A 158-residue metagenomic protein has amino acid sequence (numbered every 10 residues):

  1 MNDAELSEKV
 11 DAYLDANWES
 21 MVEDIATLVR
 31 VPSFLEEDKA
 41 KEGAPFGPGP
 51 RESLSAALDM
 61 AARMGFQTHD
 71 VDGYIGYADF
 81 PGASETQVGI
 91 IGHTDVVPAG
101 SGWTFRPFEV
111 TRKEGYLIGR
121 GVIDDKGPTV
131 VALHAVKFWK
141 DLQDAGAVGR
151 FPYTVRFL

Functional and structural regions predicted by a protein language model:
N2-V122, W139-Y153: Acidic/His- and Gly-rich active-site-bordering loop/insert found across diverse amide/peptide-bond hydrolases
G121-V136: Active-site alpha-helical elements of protease catalytic centers
R156-L158: Extended hydrophobic secondary-structure segments that form protein cores and membrane-embedded regions
